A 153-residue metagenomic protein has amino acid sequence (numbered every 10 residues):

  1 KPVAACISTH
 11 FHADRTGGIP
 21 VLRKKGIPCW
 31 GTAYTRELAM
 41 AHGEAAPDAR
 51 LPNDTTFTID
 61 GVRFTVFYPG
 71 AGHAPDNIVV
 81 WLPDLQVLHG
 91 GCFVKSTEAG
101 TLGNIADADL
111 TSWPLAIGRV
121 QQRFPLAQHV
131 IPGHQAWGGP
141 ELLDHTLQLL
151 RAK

Functional and structural regions predicted by a protein language model:
A4-D14: Metallo-beta-lactamase
T9, L22-P28, L38, S96-T97 (+3 more regions): Structured segments of extracytoplasmic/periplasmic soluble domains in secreted or envelope-associated proteins
R15-G18, T35, D109, W113-A116 (+2 more regions): Stable alpha-helical elements in mature extracytoplasmic
R15-K25, P140-H145: Metal-dependent catalytic neighborhoods of phosphoester/phosphodiester hydrolases
R23-K25, W30-G70, A74-P75, P83-D84 (+1 more regions): Metallo-beta-lactamase
A71-E141: Metallo-beta-lactamase
V130-G133, D144-K153: Low-complexity, Gly/Ser/Thr/Pro-rich intrinsically disordered linker/tail segments
